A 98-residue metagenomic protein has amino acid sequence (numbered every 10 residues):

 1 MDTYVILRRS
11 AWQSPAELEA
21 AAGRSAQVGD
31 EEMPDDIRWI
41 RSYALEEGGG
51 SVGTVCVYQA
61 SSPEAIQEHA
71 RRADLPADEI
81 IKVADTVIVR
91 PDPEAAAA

Functional and structural regions predicted by a protein language model:
M1-R41, L45-E47, P63, E68 (+1 more regions): Short S/T/G/P-rich N-terminal loop/turn motif that feeds into the first structured element of a domain
E46-E47, T54-Y58: Amphipathic, hydrophobic secondary-structure cores in small proteins
V57-V89: An amphipathic, aromatic/His-enriched active-site/gating alpha helix that lines ligand/cofactor pockets
